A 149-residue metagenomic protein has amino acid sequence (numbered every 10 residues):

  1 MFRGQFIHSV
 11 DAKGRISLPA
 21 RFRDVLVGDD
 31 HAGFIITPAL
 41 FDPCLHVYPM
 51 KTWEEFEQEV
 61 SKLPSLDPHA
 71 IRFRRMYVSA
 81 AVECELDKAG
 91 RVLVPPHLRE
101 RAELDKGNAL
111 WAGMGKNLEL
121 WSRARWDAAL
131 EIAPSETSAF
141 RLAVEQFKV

Functional and structural regions predicted by a protein language model:
R3-L40, L45: A positional/architectural concept
G14-L18, G90-V94, L98, L118-L120: Short, structured motif recognition centered on aromatic/hydrophobic residues
R21, K51, H97, G115-K116 (+1 more regions): Alpha-helix/helix-capping structural signal
D24, W53-E54, E100, W126-D127: Short, surface-exposed beta-strand-loop junctions and turns on beta-sheet-rich folds
G28-P43, E103-W121: A short beta-strand-loop micro-motif that forms or neighbors metal/cofactor- and ligand-binding patches at active-site
M50-C84: Helix-adjacent hinge/juxtasegments
V82-K106: Beta-rich strand-turn-strand
A124-V149: Short, Lys/Arg-rich amphipathic alpha-helical interaction segments that bind nucleic acids or acidic protein surfaces
